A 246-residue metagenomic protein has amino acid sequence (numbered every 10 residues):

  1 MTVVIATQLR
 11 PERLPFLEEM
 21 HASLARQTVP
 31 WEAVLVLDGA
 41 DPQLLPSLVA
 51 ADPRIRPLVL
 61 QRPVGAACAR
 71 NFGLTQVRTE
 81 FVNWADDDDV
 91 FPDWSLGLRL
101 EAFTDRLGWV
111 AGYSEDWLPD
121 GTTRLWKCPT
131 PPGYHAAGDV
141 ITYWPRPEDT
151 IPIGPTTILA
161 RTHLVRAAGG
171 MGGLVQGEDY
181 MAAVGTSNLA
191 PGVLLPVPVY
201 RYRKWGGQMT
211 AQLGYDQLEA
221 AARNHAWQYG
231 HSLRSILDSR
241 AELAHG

Functional and structural regions predicted by a protein language model:
E19-W31: Short, acidic, metal-binding catalytic loop of nucleotide-sugar glycosyltransferases
L37-L45, D86: A conserved acidic beta->alpha catalytic loop
L60-V77: Glycine-rich, basic loop-to-helix element that forms the pyrophosphate-binding segment of sugar-nucleotide handling
V82: Short aromatic/hydrophobic "clamp" motif used to bind/position activated sugar donors
L96-K127: Conserved donor NDP-sugar-binding/catalytic core segment of glycosyltransferases
Y113, V193-V199, R203-K204: Catalytic beta-strand/loop signature of glycosyltransferases that borders the donor
D139-A160: A recurrent flexible, glycine/aromatic-enriched loop bordering the glycosyltransferase active site that acts as
V175-A182: Acidic donor-binding loop at a coil-to-helix junction in glycosyltransferase catalytic cores that engages
